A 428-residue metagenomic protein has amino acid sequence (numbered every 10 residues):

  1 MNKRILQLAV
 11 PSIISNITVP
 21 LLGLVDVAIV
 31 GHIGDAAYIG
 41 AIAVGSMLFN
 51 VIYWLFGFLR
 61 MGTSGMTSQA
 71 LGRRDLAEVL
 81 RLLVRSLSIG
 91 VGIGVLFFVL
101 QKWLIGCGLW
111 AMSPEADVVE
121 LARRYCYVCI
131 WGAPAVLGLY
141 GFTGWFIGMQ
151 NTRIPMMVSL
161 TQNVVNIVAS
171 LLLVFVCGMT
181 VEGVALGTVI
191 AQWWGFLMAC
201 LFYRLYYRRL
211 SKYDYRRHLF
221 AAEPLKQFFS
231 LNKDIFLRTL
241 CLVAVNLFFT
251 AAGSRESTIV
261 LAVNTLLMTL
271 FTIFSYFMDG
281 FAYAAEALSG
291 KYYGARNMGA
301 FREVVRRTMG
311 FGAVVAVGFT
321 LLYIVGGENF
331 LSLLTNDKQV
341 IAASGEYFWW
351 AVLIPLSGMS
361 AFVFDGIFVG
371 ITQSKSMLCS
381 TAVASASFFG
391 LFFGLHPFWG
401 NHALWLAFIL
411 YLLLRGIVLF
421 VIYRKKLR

Functional and structural regions predicted by a protein language model:
M1-A9, T67-P134, V165-V168, V176-F236 (+2 more regions): Short alpha-helical transmembrane segments in multi-pass integral membrane proteins
I13-G65, C129-V136, K226-K291, G312-F319 (+3 more regions): Transmembrane helix-bundle signature of multi-pass secondary active exporters and lipid flippases
V19, G23, V27, G31 (+11 more regions): Juxtamembrane/transmembrane-helix interface segments of polytopic membrane transporters
L21-L24, H32-A36, A70-R73, G148-M149 (+5 more regions): Helix-loop interface residues and adjacent transmembrane-helix termini in multi-pass membrane transporters, primarily
L24-A28, G141-W145, I167-L172, C200 (+6 more regions): Alpha-helical transmembrane segments of multipass membrane proteins
I39-V99, V136-I154, V263-V325, M359-T372 (+1 more regions): Small-residue-rich hydrophobic transmembrane alpha-helices
R60, V128-G148, P155-N166, V184-C200 (+4 more regions): Short runs within selected transmembrane alpha-helices of multi-pass transporters and secretion channels
